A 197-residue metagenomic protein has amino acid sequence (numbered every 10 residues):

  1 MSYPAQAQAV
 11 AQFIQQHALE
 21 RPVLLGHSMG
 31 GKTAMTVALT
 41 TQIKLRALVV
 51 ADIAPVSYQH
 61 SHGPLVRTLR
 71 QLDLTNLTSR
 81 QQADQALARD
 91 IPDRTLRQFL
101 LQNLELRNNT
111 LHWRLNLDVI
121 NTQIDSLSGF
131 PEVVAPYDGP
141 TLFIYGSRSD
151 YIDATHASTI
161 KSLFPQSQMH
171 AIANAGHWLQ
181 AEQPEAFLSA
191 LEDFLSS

Functional and structural regions predicted by a protein language model:
M1-L25, S189-E192: Active-site loop/oxyanion-hole signature of alpha/beta-hydrolase fold enzymes
A11, M35-L39, L188: Short, hydrophobic alpha-helix immediately C-terminal to the catalytic nucleophile
A18-R21, I43, D138-G139, Q166: Active-site acidic short loop of glycosyltransferases
E20-S61: Conserved hydrolase catalytic core segment
H60, T75-P131: Conserved alpha/beta-hydrolase catalytic His-Asp/Glu region
N108-L163, Q168-A171: Conserved serine/cysteine hydrolase catalytic core
S167-S197: Catalytic active-site module of serine/aspartate enzymes centered on a nucleophile-bearing elbow/loop
